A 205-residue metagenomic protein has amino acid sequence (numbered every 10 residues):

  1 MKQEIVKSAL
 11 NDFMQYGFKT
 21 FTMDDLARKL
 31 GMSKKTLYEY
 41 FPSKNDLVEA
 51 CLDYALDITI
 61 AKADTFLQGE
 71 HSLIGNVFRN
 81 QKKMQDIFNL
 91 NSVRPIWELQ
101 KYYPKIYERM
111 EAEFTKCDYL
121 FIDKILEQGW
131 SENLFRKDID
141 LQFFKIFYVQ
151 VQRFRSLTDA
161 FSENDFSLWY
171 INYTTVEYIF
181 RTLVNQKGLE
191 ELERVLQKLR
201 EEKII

Functional and structural regions predicted by a protein language model:
E4, S8, D12-D46, A50: Helix-turn-helix
K44, C51, A55, T59 (+5 more regions): Hydrophobic/aromatic residues within well-ordered alpha-helical segments
A50, A61-N91, K145: Hydrophobic alpha-helical connector segments
G75-R79, F143-F147, Y170, T174 (+1 more regions): Amphipathic alpha-helical interaction segments
Q85-R109, D123-K124, L192-L196: Amphipathic alpha-helical segments used for helix-helix packing
I106-L134, Q142-L157, Y170: Amphipathic alpha-helical packing segments from all-alpha helical-bundle domains
K124-Q128, E132, D165-I205: C-terminal peripheral helix-coil segments that are non-catalytic and often amphipathic
